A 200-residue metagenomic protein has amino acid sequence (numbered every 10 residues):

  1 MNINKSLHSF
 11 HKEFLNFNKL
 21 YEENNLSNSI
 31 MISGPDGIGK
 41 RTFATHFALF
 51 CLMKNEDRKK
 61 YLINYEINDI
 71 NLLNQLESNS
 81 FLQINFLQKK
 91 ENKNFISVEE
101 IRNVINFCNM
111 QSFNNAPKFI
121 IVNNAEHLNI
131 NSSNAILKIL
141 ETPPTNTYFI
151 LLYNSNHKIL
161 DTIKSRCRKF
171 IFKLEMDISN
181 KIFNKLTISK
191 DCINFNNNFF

Functional and structural regions predicted by a protein language model:
M1-N131: Clamp-loader machinery-focused feature within the broader ASCE/P-loop NTPase space
I32, V122, I136-L137, Y153: Hydrophobic residues in beta-strands of the RecA-like P-loop NTPase core, especially within AAA+ ATPase
F86-Q88, I121-N123, I150-L152, F170-K173: Conserved beta-strand segments of the P-loop GTPase G domain that flank and frequently precede/overlap
N92-S97, P144, L160, S189: Generic structural signal for alpha-helix starts
N109-Q111, N134-L151: Conserved catalytic/switch belt of AAA+ P-loop NTPases
I130-L140, S155-R168: Short regulatory helix/loop adjacent to the ATP-binding pocket of P-loop NTPases
L151-N154, T162, R166-F200: Long, charge-dense, solvent-exposed interaction surfaces that engage phosphate-rich ligands
